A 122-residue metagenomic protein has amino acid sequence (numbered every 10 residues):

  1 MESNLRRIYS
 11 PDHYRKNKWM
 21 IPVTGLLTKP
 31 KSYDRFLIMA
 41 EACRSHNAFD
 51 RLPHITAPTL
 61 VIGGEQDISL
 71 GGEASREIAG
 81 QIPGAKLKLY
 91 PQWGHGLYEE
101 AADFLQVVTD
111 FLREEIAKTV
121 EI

Functional and structural regions predicted by a protein language model:
M1-R51: Conserved alpha/beta-hydrolase catalytic His-Asp/Glu region
S45-F49, G72, A102-L105: Structural motif corresponding to alpha-helix initiation and N-cap regions
I55, V61-G63, D67: Short beta-strand/loop motif that positions the catalytic acidic residue of the alpha/beta-hydrolase fold
T56-A57, G84: Active-site acidic short loop of glycosyltransferases
I68-A74: Conserved alpha/beta-hydrolase "acid-adjacent" motif
A85-I122: Catalytic active-site module of serine/aspartate enzymes centered on a nucleophile-bearing elbow/loop
